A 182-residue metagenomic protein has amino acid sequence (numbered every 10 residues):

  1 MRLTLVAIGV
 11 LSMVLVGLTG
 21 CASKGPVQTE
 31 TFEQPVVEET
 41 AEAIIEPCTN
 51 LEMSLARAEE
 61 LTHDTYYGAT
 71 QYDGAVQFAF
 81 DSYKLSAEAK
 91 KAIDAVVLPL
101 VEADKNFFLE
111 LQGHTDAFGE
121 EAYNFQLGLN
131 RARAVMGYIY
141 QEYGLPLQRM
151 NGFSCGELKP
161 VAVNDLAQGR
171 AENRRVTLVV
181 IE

Functional and structural regions predicted by a protein language model:
M1-I8: Bacterial N-terminal signal peptides that target proteins for export
L3, S82, E120-A122: A short, structure-level motif marking secondary-structure boundaries and short turns
G17-G20: C-terminal motif of bacterial Sec signal peptides marking the signal peptidase cleavage site
A22-F108: Periplasmic peptidoglycan-binding/tethering modules of Gram-negative envelope proteins
H114-E182: Periplasmic OmpA-like peptidoglycan-binding domain that tethers envelope proteins to the cell wall
